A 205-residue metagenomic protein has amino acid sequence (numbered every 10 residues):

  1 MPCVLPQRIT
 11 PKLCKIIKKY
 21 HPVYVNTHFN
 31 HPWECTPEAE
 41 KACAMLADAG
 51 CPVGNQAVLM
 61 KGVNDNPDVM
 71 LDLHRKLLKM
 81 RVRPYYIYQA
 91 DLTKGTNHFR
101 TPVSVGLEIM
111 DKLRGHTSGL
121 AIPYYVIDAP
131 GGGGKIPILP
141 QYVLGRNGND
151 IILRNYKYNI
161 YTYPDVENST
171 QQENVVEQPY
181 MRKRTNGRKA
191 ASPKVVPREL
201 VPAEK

Functional and structural regions predicted by a protein language model:
M1-T117: Conserved AdoMet/S-adenosylmethionine-binding subsite of the radical SAM
L78-K205: Auxiliary Fe-S-binding modules of radical SAM enzymes
